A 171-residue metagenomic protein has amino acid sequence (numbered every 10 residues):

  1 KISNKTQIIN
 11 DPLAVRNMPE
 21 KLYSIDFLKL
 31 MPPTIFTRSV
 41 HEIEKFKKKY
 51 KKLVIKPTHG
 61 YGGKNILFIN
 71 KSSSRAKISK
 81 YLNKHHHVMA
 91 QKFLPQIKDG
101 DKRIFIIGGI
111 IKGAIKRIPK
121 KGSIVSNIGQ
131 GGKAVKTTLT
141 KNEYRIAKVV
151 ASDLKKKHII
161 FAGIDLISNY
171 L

Functional and structural regions predicted by a protein language model:
K1-E42: Conserved N-proximal alpha/beta basic substrate-recognition cap immediately N-terminal to, or forming the N-lobe
T6-Q7, K29-P32, K51-K52, H86-V88 (+1 more regions): A structural micro-motif
Q7-D11, F36, V54-K56, M89 (+1 more regions): A structural signal for short, well-ordered beta-strand segments and their strand-loop junctions that often border
P12-R16, R117-K120, I167-Y170: Short glycine-enriched loops at secondary-structure junctions
P32, G100-K102, I164: Change "...and in nucleic-acid phosphodiester-cleaving endonucleases..." to "...and in nucleic-acid processing enzymes
V40-H41, K48-K52, H59-I146, L154: Phosphate-binding site of ATP-dependent enzymes
V54, F105, I167-Y170: Conserved protein-kinase catalytic-loop segment immediately C-terminal to the catalytic Asp of the HRD motif
L154-L171: Conserved metal-phosphate-binding beta-hairpin within the catalytic cores of diverse ATP-dependent phosphoryl-transfer
